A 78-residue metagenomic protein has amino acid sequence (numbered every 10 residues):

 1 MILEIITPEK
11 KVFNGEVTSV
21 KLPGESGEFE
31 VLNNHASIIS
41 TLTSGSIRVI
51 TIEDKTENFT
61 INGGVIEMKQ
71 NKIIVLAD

Functional and structural regions predicted by a protein language model:
I2-D78: Compact, glycine-rich, soluble single-domain proteins
